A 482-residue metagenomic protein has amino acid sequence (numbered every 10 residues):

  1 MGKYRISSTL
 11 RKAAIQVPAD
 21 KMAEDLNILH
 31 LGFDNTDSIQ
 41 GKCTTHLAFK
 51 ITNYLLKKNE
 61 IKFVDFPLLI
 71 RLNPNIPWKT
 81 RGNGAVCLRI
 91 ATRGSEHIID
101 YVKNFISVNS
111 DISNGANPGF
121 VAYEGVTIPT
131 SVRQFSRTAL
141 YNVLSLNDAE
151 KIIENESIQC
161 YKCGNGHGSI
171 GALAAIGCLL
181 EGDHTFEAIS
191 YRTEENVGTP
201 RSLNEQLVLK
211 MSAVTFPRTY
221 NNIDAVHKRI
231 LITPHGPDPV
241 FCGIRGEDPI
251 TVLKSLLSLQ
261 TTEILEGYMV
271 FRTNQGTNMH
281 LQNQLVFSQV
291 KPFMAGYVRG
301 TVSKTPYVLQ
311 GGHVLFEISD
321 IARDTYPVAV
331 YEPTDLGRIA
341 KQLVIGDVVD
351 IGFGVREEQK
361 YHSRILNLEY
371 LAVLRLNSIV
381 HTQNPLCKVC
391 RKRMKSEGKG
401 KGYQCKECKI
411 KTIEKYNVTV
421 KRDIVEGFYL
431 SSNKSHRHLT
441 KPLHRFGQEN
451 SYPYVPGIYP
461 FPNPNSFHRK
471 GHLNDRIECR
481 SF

Functional and structural regions predicted by a protein language model:
I98-V108, I112-Q289: Long, hydrophobic alpha/beta structural blocks
L257-T305, Q310, I339, A372 (+1 more regions): OB-fold nucleic-acid-binding modules
A295, T334-I351: Short nucleic-acid-contacting surface segments enriched for D/E, G, S/T with interspersed K/R
V298-S303, I345-Y361: Flexible glycine-rich surface loops and low-complexity tracts that mediate binding to linear polymers
T305-P333: OB-fold (S1/OB) nucleic-acid-binding surfaces
V344, N417-F482: Long, charge-rich boundary regions
R356-N384: OB-fold/S1-family single-stranded nucleic acid-binding modules
C387-C390, C405-C408: Short cysteine-rich clusters marking metal-coordination/redox-active sites
